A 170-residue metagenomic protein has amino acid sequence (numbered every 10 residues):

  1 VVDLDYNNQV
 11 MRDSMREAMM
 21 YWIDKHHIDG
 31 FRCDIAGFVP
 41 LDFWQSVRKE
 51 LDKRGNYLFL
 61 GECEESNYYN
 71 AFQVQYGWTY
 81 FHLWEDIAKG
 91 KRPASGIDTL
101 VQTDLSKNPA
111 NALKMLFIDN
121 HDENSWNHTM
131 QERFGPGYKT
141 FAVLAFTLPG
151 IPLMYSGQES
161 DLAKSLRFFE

Functional and structural regions predicted by a protein language model:
V1-N7: Aromatic- and acidic-residue-enriched carbohydrate-binding clefts of CAZyme catalytic domains
L4, W126, F168: Short clusters of hydrophobic/aromatic residues that line enzyme substrate/ligand-binding pockets
N7-D13: Alpha-helical scaffold elements lining the catalytic groove of polysaccharide deacetylases
A18-M20, D24-H27, D34-F117, R133 (+2 more regions): Active-site-proximal helices and loops of the catalytic beta/alpha 8
W126-E132: Short, solvent-exposed helix-loop connector elements
P136-T140: Conserved interdomain hinge at the start of the Helicase C-terminal
A142-A163: Substrate-binding cleft of secreted/luminal carbohydrate-active enzymes
